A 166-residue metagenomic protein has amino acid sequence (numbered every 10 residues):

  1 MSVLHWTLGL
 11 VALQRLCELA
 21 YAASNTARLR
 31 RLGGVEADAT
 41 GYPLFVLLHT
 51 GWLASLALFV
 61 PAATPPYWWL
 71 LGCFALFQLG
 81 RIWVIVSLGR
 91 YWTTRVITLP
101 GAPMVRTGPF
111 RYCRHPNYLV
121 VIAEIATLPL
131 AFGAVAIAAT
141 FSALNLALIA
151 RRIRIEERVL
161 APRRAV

Functional and structural regions predicted by a protein language model:
M1-H5: Feature marks short, highly hydrophobic, charge-poor N-terminal signal-anchor/signal peptide-like helices that anchor
L8-A22: N-terminal signal-anchor/start-transfer transmembrane helix
A20-G41, P65-V166: Cytosolic-biased juxtamembrane loops and peripheral soluble domains of multi-pass membrane proteins
A39-P66: Long, highly hydrophobic alpha-helical transmembrane signal-anchor segments
